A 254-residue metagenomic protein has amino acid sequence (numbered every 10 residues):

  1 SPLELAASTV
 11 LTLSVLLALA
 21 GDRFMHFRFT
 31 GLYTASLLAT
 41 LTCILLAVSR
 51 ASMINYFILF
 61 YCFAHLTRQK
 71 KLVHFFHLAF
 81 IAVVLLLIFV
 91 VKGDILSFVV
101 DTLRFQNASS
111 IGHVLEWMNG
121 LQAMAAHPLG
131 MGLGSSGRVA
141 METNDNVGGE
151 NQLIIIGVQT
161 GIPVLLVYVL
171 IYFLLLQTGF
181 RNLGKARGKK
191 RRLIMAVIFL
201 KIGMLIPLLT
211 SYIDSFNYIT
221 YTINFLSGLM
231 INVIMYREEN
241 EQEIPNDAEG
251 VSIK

Functional and structural regions predicted by a protein language model:
S1-L11, S49-A51, G157-G161, I213-I223: Membrane-interface micro-motifs in multi-pass membrane enzymes
S1-L3, L41-C43, S49, S135 (+2 more regions): A conserved mid-to-late transmembrane alpha helix and its immediate loop/hinge that forms the functional core
P2-L66, R181: Alpha-helical transmembrane segments of multi-pass inner-membrane proteins
T12-R23, P163-A186, S227: Hydrophobic, aromatic-rich transmembrane alpha-helices and their immediate juxtamembrane boundary segments
S14, F57-Y61, A196-L208, Y212-K254: Transmembrane alpha-helices of multi-pass inner-membrane enzymes
L32-T40, F180-S211, L226-L229: Loop-to-helix entry and N-terminal half of a specific, functionally important transmembrane alpha helix in multi-pass
L38, T42-A47, A64-R104, L121-A125: A membrane-periplasm/extracellular boundary helix in multi-pass inner-membrane enzymes that assemble envelope glycans
G93-T160, G179-K185: Long extracytoplasmic/lumenal interhelical loops at the membrane interface of multi-pass membrane proteins
